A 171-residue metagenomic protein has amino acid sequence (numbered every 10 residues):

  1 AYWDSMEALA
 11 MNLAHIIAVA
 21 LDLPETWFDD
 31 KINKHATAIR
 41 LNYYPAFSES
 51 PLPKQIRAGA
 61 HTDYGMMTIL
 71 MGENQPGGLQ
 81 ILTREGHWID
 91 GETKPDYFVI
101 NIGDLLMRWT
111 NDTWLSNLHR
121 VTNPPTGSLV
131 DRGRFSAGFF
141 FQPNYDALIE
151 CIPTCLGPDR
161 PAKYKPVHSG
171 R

Functional and structural regions predicted by a protein language model:
W3-R171: C-terminal flanking tails of non-heme Fe-dependent oxygenases
